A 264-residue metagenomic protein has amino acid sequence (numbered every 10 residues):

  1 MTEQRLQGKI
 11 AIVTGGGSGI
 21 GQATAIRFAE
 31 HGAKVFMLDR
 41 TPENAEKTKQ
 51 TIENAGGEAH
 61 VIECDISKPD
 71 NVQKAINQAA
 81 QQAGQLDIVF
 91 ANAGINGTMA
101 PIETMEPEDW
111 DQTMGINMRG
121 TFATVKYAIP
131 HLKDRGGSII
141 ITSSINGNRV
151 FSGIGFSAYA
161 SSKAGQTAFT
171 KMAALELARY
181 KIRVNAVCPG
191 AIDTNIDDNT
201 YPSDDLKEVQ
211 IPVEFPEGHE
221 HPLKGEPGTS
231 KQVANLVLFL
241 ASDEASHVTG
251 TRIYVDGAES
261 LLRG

Functional and structural regions predicted by a protein language model:
T2-E3, Q7, N96-M99, V237-L238 (+1 more regions): Short C-terminal tail/terminal secondary-structure segment of NAD(P)H-dependent dehydrogenase/reductase domains
A100-I102, E106-Q112, E217-G218: Substrate-binding pocket helix/loop in short-chain dehydrogenase/reductase
V125, S162, T170: Active-site helix of classical SDR
P130, L175-E176, S246: Alpha-helical segment proximal to the catalytic Tyr-Lys
S144: Residue(s) in the substrate-gating loop at a strand-loop-helix junction that position the organic substrate next
A178, R183, V248-G250: Short, small/polar-rich loop/turn modules that mediate ligand/substrate recognition or access, typified
A186, K207-V248, V255-G257: C-terminal helical subdomain
